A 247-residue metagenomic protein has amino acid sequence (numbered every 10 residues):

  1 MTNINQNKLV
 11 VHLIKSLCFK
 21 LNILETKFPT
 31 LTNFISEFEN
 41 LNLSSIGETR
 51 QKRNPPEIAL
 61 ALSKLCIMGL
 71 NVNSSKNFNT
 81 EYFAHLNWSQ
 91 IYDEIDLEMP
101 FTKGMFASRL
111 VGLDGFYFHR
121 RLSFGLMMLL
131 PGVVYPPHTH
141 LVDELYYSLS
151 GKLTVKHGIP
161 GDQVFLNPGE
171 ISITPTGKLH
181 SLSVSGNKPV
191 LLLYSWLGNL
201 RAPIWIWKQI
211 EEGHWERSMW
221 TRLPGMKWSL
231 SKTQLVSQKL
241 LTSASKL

Functional and structural regions predicted by a protein language model:
N3-R120, W220-R222, S229-L247: A short, N-terminal "cap"/entry segment at the start of jelly-roll beta-barrel domains of the cupin/DSBH fold
N7, S185-S245: Double-stranded beta-helix
A107-L113, S123-H140, P175-K178: Conserved short histidine dyad/triad with adjacent acidic residue
F118-H119, Y135-H140, H157, V164 (+1 more regions): Short histidine-centered beta-strand/loop micro-motifs that create catalytic or ligand/metal-coordination sites
R121, L126-G132, T139-V155, S195-G198: Short, conserved beta-strand element in jelly-roll/cupin
H140-V142, I171, G177, S185-N187 (+1 more regions): An acidic- and aromatic-residue-enriched active-site/binding cleft used to recognize and process polar
Y147, I159-L179: Short acidic-glycine-tyrosine-enriched beta hairpin
